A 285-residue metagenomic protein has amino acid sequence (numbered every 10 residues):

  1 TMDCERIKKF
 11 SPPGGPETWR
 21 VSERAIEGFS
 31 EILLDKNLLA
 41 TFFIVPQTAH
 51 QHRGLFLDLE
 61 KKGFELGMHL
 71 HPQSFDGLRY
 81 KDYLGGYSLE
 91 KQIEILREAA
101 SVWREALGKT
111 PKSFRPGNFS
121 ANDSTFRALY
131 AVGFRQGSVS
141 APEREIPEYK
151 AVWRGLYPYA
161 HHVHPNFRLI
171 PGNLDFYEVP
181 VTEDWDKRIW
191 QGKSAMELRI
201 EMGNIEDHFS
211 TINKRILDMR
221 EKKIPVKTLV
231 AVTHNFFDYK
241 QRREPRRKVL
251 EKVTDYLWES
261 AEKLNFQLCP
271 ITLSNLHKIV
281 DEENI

Functional and structural regions predicted by a protein language model:
T1-K62, Q267: Active-site beta->alpha N-cap acidic-glycine motif
K8-G14, D76-Y87, G192-S194: Surface-exposed, active-site-proximal loop segments in enzymatic domains
T18-E23, T41-R53, G77, R115-D123 (+4 more regions): Acidic-and-aromatic substrate-binding clefts and catalytic sites of carbohydrate-active enzymes
E27-N37, A49-Q73, Y130, L169-G172 (+1 more regions): Acidic (Asp/Glu)-rich catalytic clusters
L33, H69, F114, L129 (+2 more regions): Conserved, mostly hydrophobic/aromatic
K36-N122, E183-W185, V230-N235: Metal-dependent polysaccharide deacetylase catalytic core of the NodB/CE4 family, i.e., the active-site-bearing domain
P116-I224: Active-site-adjacent pocket scaffolds in enzyme catalytic domains
M202-I285: C-terminal domain-boundary segment and adjacent tail
